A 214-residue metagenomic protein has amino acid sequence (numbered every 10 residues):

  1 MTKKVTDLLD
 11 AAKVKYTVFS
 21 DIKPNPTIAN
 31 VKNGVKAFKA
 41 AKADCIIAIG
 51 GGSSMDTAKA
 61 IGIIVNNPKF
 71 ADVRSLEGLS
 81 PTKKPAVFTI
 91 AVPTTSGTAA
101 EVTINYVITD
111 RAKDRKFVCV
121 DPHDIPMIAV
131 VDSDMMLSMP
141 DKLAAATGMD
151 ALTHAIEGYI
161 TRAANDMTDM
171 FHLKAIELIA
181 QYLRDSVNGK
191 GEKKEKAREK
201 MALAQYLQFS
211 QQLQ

Functional and structural regions predicted by a protein language model:
M1-C45: ATP/NTP phosphate-donor binding region
M1-V5, N30-G34, K42, T57 (+6 more regions): General structural feature for long, well-ordered alpha-helical segments within catalytic domains of soluble enzymes
T17-S20, I46-I49, I90, L207-F209: Short glycine-rich or small-residue beta-strand-to-loop segments that form or flank ligand, phosphate, metal/Fe-S
K32-V35, S54-N67, V102-T103: Short Gly/Thr/Asp-enriched flexible loops that form oxyanion-binding sites at enzyme active sites
A40, I61, L79-S80: N-terminal loops that bind phosphate or other acidic moieties and the adjacent beta-alpha structural core
A43-K59, T94-A100: Glycine/serine-rich anion-binding loops at beta->alpha junctions that coordinate negatively charged ligand groups
N67-D166: A glycine/threonine-rich phosphate-anchoring loop and its flanking beta-alpha core in nucleotide/phosphate-binding
G158-Q214: Active-site segments that bind and position negatively charged phosphate/pyrophosphate groups
